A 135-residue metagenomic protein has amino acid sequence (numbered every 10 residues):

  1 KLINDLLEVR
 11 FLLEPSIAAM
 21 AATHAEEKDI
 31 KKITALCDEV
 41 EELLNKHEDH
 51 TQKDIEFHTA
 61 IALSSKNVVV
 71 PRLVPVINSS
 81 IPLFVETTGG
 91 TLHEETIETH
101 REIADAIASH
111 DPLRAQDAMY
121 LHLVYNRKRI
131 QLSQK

Functional and structural regions predicted by a protein language model:
K1-I3: Short, flexible, glycine-rich and Lys/Arg-enriched loop motifs at helix boundaries that contact anionic partners
L6-V85, I97-A104, R114-Y125, R129: Conserved amphipathic alpha-helical segments that form helical-bundle/coiled-coil interaction surfaces
T88: Extracellular loop architecture of rhodopsin-family
T91-E95: Short helix-capping and inter-helix turn/linker motifs at the boundaries of alpha-helical repeat units
Q134-K135: …primarily DNA-binding HTH/wHTH and HhH modules…
